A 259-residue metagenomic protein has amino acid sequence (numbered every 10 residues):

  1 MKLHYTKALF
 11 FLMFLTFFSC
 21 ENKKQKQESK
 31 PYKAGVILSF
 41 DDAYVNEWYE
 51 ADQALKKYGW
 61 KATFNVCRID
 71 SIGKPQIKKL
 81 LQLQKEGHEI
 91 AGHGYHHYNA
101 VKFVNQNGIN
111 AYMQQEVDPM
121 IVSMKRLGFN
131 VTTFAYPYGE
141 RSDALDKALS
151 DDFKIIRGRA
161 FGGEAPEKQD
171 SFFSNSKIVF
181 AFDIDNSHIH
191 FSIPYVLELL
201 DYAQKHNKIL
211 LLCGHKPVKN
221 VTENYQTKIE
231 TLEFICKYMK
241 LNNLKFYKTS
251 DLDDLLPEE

Functional and structural regions predicted by a protein language model:
K2-F11: Sec-dependent signal peptide recognition, specifically the positively charged N-region followed immediately by
F18-S19: C-terminal motif of bacterial Sec signal peptides marking the signal peptidase cleavage site
N22, Y247-E259: Mid-to-C-terminal alpha-helical segments outside catalytic/metal-binding sites
Q25-Y49, K216: Boundary/entry segment of secreted carbohydrate-active catalytic domains
K33-V36, K56-L145, L149-I155, R159-D183 (+3 more regions): Metal-dependent polysaccharide deacetylase catalytic core of the NodB/CE4 family, i.e., the active-site-bearing domain
D42, F182-T249: Catalytic grooves of carbohydrate-active enzymes
W48, Q76, M113, V117 (+4 more regions): Aromatic/hydrophobic pocket-lining residues that form the small-molecule binding cavity in soluble enzyme cores
A54-G59, I235, M239: A short, Lys/Arg-enriched amphipathic alpha-helix followed by its capping loop at the start of a domain
